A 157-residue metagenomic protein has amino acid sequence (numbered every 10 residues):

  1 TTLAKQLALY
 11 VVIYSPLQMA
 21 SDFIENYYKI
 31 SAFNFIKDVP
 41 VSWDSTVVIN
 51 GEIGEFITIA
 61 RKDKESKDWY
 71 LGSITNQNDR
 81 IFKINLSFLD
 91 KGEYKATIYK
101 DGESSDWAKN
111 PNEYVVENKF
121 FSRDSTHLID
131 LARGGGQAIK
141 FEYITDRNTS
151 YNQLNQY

Functional and structural regions predicted by a protein language model:
T1-S31: A mid-to-C-terminal "edge-of-domain" accessory segment
V12, L71, G134: Conserved, mostly hydrophobic/aromatic
F23-I24, S73-T75, L86, I98-K100 (+2 more regions): Active-site proximal loops enriched in glycine and acidic residues that flank catalytic Cys/His/Asp and coordinate
E25-Y70, S104-N110: Glycan-recognition and catalytic regions of carbohydrate-active enzymes
Y27-A32, V39, Q77-N78, S87-S104: Active/binding-pocket-proximal capping segment
I53-Y94, Q137-K140: Carbohydrate-binding surface patches
I98-D124: Solvent-exposed beta-strand/loop surfaces of large extracellular or lumenal domains
N118-Q156: C-terminal beta-strand-rich structural cap/linker in extracellular carbohydrate-active enzymes
